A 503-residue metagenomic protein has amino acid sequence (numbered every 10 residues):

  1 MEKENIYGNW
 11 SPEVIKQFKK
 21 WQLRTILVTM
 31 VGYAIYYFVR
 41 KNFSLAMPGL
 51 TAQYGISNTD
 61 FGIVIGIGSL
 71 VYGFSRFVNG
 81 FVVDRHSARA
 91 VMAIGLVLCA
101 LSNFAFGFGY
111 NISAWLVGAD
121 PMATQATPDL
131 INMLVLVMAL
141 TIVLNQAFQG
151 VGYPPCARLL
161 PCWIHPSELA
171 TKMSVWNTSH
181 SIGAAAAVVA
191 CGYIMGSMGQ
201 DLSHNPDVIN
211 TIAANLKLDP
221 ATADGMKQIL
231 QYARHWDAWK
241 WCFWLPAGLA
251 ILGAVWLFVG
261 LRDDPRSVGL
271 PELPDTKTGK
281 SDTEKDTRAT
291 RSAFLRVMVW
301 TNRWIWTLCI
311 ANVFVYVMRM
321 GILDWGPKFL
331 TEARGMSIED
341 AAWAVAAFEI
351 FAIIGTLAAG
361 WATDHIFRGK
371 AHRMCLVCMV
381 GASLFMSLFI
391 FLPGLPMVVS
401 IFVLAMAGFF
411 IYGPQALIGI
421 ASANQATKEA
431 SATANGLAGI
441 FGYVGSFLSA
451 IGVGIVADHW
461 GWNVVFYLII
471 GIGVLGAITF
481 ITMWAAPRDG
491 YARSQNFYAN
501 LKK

Functional and structural regions predicted by a protein language model:
Y7-K19, S267-T307, Y498-K503: Juxtamembrane intracellular "pre-TM" segments in multi-pass secondary transporters
K41, S69-F77, A184-A185, E349-L357 (+1 more regions): Residue-level signature of mid-helix packing/kink "hotspots" within the transmembrane helices of 12-pass Major
F43-M47, N302-L357, Q415, S449-A450: Extracytoplasmic gate region of multi-pass secondary transporters
R85-L96, H365-M379: Cytoplasmic membrane-interface "Motif A"-like loop-to-helix N-cap segments of 12-TM Major Facilitator Superfamily
V97-L130, V380-G394: C-terminal ends and interior cores of transmembrane alpha-helices in multi-pass membrane transporters/permeases
T141-H180: Cytoplasmic helix-loop-helix junction between adjacent transmembrane helices in 12-TM secondary transporters
T171-G199, A352, G439-S449: Glycine-rich segments within core transmembrane alpha-helices of 12-TM secondary carriers
G369-I418: C-terminal transmembrane helical hairpin of 12-TM major facilitator-type secondary transporters
